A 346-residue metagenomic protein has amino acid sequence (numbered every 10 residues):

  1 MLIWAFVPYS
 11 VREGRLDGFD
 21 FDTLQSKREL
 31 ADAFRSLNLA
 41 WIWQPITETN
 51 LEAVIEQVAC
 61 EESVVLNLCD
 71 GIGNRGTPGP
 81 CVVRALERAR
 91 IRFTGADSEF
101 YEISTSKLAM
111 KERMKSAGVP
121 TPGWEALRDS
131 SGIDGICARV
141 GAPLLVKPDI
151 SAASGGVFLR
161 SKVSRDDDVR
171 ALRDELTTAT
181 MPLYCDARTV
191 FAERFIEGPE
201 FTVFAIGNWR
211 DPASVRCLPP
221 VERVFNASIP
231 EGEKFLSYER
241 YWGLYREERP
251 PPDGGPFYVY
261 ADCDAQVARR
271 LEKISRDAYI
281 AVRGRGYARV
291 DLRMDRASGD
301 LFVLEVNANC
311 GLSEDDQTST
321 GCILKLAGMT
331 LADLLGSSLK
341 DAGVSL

Functional and structural regions predicted by a protein language model:
M1-G14: Short beta-strand segments enriched in small/hydrophobic residues
M1-W4, V58-A59, I103-G198, W209-D211: Active-site nucleotide/adenylate-binding loops and adjacent lid/helix of ATP-dependent enzymes
Y9-V11, D70-I72, D149-S151: Short glycine-rich anion-binding loops that position phosphate/pyrophosphate groups of nucleotides and phosphorylated
V11-K27: Glycine- and acidic-residue-enriched helix-capping/strand-helix junction motifs
L24-A126: Conserved N-proximal alpha/beta basic substrate-recognition cap immediately N-terminal to, or forming the N-lobe
T47, R188-R194, F201-T202, R283-A297: A short glycine-rich, hydrophobically flanked beta-strand micro-motif that places a catalytic Asp/Glu for divalent metal
R170-P252, D262, Q266, K273 (+1 more regions): Phosphate-binding site of ATP-dependent enzymes
P212, P256, D262-L346: ATP-dependent carboxylate activation and anion-phosphoryl transfer catalytic cores that bind Mg-ATP to form
